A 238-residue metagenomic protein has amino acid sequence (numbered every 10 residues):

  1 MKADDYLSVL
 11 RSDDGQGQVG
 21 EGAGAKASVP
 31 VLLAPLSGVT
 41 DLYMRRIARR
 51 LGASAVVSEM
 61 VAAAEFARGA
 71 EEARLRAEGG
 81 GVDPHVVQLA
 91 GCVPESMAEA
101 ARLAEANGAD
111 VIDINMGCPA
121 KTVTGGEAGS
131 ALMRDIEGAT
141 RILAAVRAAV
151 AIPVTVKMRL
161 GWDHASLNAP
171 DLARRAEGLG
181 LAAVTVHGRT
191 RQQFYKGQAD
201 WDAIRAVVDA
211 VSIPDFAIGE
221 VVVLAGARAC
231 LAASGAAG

Functional and structural regions predicted by a protein language model:
M1-G238: Flavin-dependent oxidoreductase catalytic cores
